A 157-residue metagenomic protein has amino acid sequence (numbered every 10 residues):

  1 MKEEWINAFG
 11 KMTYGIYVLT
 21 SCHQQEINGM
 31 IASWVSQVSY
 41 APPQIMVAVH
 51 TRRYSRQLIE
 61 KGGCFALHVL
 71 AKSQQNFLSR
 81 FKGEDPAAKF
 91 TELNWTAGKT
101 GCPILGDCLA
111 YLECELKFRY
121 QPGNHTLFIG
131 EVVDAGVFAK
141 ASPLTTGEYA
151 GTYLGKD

Functional and structural regions predicted by a protein language model:
M1-D157: Basic, polyanion-binding surface patches
